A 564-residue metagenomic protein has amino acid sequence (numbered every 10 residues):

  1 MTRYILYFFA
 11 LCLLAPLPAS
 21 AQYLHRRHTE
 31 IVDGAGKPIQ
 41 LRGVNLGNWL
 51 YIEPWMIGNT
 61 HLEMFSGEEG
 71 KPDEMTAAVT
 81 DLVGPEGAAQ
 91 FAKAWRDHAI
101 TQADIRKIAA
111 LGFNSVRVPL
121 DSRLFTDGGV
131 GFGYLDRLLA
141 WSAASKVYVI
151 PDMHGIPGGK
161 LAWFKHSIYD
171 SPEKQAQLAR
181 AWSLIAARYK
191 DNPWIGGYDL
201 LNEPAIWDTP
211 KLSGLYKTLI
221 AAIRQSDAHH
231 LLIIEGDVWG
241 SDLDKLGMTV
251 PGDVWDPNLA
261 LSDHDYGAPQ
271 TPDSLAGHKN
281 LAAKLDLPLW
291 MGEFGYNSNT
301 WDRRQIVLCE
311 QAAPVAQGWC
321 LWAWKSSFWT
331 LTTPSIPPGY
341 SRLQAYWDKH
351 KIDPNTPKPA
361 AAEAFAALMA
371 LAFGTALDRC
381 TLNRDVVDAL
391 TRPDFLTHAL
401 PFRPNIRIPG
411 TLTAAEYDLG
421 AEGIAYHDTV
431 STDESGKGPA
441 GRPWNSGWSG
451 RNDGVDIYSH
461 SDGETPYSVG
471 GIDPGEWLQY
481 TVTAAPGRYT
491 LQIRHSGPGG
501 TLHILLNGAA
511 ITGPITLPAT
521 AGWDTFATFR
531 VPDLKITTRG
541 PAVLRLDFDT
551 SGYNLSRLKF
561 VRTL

Functional and structural regions predicted by a protein language model:
M1-Y4: Positively charged n-region of N-terminal signal peptides that target proteins for export
Y7-P16: Bacterial N-terminal signal peptides
S20-F113, L396-P404: N-terminal carbohydrate-binding accessory modules
Y23, G67, E86, E173-G197 (+2 more regions): Extracellular glycoside hydrolase catalytic/binding regions
L24-H25, G87-V116, T126-G155, W163-G197 (+1 more regions): An active-site-proximal structural segment forming one wall of the substrate-binding cleft that immediately precedes
D33, Q40, W49-M56, P269-T271 (+2 more regions): Short, solvent-exposed loop/turn elements at domain surfaces
V307-R407: Aromatic-rich peripheral "rim/lid" segments of glycoside hydrolase catalytic domains that contact and position glycan
A389-L564: Extracytoplasmic
